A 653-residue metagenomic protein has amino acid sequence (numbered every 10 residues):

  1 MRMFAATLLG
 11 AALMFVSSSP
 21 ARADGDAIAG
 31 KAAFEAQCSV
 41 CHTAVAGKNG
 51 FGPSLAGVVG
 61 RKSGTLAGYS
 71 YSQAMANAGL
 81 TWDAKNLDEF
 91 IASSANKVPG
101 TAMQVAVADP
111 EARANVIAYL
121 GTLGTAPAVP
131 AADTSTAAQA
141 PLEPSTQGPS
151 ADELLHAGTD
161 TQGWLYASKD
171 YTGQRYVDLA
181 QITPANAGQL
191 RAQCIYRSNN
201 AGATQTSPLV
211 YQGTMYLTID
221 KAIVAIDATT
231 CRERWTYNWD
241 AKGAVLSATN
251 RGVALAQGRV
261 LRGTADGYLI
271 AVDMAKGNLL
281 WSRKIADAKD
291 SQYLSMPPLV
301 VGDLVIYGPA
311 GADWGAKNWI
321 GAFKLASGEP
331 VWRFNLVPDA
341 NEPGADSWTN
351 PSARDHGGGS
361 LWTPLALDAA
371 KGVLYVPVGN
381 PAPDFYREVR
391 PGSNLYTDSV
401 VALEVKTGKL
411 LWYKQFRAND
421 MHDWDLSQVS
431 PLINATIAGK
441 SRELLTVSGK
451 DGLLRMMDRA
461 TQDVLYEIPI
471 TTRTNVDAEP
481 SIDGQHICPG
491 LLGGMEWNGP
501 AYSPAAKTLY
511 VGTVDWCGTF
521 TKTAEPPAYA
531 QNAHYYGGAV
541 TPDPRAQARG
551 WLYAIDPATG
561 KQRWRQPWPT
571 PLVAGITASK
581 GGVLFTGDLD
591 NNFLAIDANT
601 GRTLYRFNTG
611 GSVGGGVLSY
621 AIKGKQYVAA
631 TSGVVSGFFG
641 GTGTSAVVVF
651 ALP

Functional and structural regions predicted by a protein language model:
A12-R22: C-terminal segment of classical bacterial N-terminal signal peptides
D24-K48, L55-V59: Sequence/structural segment immediately N-terminal to covalent heme-attachment motifs in c-type and related
H42-K48, G60-R61, A92, G121 (+2 more regions): Detector for the c-type heme attachment site
T81-D133, M274: C-terminal capping alpha-helices of c-type cytochrome domains
A138-S198, R232-A241, N278-D287, E329-V337 (+10 more regions): Aromatic (tryptophan-biased) beta-strands that constitute blades/sheets of beta-rich domains
W164-S168, G202-K221, V245-Y268, Y293-K317 (+8 more regions): Repeat-blade elements of multi-bladed beta-propeller folds
A180-I285, S579: N-terminal cofactor/phosphate-binding cores enriched in small/glycine residues, especially glycine-rich loops such as
V272, K276-G277, N318-P330, S393-K409 (+4 more regions): Beta-propeller blade signature
